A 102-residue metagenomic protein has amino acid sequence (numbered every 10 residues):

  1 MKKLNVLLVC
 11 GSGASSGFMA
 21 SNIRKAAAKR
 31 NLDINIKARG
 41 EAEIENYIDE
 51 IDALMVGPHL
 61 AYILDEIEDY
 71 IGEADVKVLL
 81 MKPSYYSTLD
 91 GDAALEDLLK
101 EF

Functional and structural regions predicted by a protein language model:
K2-E41: Conserved active-site segments centered on acidic
L4-N5, V9-G13, R24, L64-Y86: P-loop/Walker A phosphate-binding loop and immediately adjacent motor/lid segment at beta-alpha junctions
S21, K25, K29, D69 (+2 more regions): Short, well-ordered alpha-helices that flank and scaffold nucleotide-derived cofactor binding pockets
E41, H59, P83-Y85: Short, ordered loop/turn segments at secondary-structure junctions
I44-N46, T88: Generic structural signal for helix capping and beta-alpha/helix-loop junctions
I48-A53: Short acidic/histidine-rich motifs immediately flanking catalytic phosphotransfer sites in two-component signaling
V56-D65: N-terminal glycine-rich "phosphate-gripper" loop used for MgATP/nucleotide binding and carboxylate activation
K77-F102: Ser/Thr/Gly-rich flexible loops in soluble cytosolic domains mediating phosphotransfer, phosphorylation
